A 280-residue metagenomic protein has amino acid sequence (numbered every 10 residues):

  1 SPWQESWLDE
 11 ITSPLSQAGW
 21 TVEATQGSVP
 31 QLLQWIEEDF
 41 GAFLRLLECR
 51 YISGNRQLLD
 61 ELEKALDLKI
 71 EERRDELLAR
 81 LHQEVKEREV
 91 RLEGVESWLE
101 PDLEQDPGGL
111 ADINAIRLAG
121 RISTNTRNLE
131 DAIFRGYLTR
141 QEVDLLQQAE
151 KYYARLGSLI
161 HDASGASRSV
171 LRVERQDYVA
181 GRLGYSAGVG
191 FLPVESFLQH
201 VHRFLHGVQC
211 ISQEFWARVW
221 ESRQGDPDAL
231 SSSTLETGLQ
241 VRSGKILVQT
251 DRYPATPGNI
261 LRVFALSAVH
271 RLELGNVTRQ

Functional and structural regions predicted by a protein language model:
S1-Q280: A nucleotide- and high-energy phosphate-metabolite-utilizing enzyme signature
